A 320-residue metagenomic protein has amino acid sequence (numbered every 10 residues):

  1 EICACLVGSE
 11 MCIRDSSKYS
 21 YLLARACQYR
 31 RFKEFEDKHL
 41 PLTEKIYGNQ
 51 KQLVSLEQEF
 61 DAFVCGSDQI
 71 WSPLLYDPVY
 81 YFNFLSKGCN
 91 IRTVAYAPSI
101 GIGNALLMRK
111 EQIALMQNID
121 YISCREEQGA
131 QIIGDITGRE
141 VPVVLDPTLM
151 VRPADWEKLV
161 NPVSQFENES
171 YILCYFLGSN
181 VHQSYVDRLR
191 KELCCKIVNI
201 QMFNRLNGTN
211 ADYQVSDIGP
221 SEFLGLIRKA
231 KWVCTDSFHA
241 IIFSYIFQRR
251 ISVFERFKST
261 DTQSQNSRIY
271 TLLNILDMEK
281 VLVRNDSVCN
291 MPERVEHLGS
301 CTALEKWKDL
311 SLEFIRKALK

Functional and structural regions predicted by a protein language model:
E1-G8, C12-I13: Single conserved hydrophobic/aromatic residue that forms the stacking wall/gate of nucleotide- or nucleobase-binding
R14-D37, P78-P142: Active-site-proximal region of nucleotide-activated glycan assembly enzymes, centered on histidine/acidic-rich loops
S17-D61, K191-L193: Conserved nucleotide-sugar donor-binding subdomain of glycosyltransferases
F60, I119, A230: An anion/phosphate-binding loop that grips the pyrophosphate of nucleotide cofactors and donors
D61-E111, T137, V143-Y213: Active-site donor-nucleotide binding/catalytic segment of nucleotide-sugar enzymes
K196-A240: Donor-binding and catalytic core of enzymes assembling or modifying cell-surface/extracellular glycoconjugates
Q214, Y270-K320: Leloir-type glycosyltransferase catalytic cores
L226-Y270: A donor-sugar binding/catalytic signature common to diverse glycosyltransferases and related nucleotide-sugar
